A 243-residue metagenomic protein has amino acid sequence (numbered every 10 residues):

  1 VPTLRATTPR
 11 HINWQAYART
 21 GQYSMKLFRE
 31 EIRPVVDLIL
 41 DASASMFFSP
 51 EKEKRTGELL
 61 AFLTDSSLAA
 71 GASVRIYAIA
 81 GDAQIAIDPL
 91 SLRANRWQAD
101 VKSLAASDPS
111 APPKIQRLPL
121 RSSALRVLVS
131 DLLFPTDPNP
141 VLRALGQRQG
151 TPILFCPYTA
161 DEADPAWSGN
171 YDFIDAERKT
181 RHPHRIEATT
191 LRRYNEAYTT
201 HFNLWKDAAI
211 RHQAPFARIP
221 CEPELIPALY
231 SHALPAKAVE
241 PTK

Functional and structural regions predicted by a protein language model:
P2-R10, A16, M25-L38, A42-A61 (+1 more regions): Exposed, interaction-prone extracellular/peripheral surfaces
